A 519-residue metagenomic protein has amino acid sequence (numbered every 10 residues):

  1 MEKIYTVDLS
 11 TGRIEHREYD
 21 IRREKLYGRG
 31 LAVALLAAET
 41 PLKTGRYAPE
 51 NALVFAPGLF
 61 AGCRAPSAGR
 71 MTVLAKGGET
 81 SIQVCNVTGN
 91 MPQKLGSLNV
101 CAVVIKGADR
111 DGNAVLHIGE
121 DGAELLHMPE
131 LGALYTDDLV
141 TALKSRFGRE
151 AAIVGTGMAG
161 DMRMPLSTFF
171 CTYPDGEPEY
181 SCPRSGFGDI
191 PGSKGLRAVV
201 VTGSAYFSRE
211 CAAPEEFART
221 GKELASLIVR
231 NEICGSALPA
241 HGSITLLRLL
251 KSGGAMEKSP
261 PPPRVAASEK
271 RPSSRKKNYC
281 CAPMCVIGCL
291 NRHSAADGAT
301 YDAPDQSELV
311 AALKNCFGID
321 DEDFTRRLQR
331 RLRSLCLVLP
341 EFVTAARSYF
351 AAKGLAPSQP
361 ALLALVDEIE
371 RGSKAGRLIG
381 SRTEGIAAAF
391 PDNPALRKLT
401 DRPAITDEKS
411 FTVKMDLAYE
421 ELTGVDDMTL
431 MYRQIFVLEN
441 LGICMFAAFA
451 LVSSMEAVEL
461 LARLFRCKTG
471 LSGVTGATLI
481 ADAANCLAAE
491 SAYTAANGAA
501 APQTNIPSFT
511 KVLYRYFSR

Functional and structural regions predicted by a protein language model:
M1-R184, G188, S193-G203, P214-N231 (+1 more regions): Protein-protein interaction/assembly regions in multi-subunit complexes
D8, A68, K144-V154, M158-S185 (+1 more regions): Extended C-terminal regions of large enzymes
